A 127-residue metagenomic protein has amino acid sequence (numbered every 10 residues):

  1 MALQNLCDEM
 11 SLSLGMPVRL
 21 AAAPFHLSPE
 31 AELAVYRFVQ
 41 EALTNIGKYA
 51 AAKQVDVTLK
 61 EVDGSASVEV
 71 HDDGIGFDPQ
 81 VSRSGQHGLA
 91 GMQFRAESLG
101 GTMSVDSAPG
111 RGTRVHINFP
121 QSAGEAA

Functional and structural regions predicted by a protein language model:
M1-A127: Coiled-coil dimerization/phosphotransfer module
